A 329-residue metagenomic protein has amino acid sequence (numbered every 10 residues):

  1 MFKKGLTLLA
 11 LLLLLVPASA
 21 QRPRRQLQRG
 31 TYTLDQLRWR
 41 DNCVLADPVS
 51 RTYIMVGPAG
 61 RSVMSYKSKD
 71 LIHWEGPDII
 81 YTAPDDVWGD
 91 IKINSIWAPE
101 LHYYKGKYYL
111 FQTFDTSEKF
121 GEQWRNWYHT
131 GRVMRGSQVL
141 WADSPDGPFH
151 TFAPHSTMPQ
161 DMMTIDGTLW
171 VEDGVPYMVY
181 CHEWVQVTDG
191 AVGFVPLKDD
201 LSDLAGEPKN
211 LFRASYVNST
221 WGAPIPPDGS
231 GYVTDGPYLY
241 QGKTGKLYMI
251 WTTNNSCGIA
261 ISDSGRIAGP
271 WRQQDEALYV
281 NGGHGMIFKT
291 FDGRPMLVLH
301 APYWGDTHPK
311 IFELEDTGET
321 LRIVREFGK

Functional and structural regions predicted by a protein language model:
M1-F2, R38: Generic N-terminal leader/processing signal
K3-L8: Sec-dependent signal peptide recognition, specifically the positively charged N-region followed immediately by
L11-S19: Hydrophobic h-region of N-terminal signal peptides that target proteins for export in Gram-negative bacteria
A20-K329: Carbohydrate-active catalytic/glycan-binding domains of CAZyme proteins, especially the secreted or lumenal ectodomains
